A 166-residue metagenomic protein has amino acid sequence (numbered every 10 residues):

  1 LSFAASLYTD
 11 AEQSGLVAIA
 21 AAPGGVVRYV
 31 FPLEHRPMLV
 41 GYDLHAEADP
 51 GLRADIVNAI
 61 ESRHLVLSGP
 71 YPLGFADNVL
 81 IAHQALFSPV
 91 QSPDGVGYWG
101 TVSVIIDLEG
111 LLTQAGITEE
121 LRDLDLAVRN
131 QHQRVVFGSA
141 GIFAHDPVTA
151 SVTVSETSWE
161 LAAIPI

Functional and structural regions predicted by a protein language model:
L1-E160: Intrinsically disordered, low-complexity polar/acidic regions
I164-I166: Short beta-strand-to-loop transition segments that serve as allosteric relay/switch motifs in sensory/regulatory domains
